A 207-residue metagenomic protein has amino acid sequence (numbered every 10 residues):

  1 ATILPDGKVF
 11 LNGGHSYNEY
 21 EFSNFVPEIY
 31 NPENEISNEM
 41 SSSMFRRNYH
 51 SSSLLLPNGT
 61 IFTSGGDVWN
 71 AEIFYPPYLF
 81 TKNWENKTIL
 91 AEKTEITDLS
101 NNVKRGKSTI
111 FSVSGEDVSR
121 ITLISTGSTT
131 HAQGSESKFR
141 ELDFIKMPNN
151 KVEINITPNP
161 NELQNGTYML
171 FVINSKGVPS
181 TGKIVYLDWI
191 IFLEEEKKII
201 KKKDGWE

Functional and structural regions predicted by a protein language model:
A1-K197: Kelch-like beta-propeller repeat domains
I200-K201: N-terminal targeting leaders of exported, membrane, and organelle-targeted proteins
